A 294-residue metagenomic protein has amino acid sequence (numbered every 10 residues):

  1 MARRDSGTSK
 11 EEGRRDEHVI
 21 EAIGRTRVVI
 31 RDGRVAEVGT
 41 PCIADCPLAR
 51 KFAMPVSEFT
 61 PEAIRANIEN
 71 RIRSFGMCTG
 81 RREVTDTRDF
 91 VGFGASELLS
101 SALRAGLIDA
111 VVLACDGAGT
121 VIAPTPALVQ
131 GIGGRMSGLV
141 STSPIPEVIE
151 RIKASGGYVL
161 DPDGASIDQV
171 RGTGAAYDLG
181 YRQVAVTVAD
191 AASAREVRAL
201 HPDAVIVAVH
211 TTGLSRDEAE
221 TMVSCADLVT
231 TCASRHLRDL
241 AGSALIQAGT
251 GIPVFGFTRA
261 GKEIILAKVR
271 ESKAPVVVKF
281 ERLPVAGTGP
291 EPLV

Functional and structural regions predicted by a protein language model:
A2-V294: Conserved mixed alpha/beta catalytic, RNA-binding, or beta-rich assembly cores of soluble enzyme, regulatory
